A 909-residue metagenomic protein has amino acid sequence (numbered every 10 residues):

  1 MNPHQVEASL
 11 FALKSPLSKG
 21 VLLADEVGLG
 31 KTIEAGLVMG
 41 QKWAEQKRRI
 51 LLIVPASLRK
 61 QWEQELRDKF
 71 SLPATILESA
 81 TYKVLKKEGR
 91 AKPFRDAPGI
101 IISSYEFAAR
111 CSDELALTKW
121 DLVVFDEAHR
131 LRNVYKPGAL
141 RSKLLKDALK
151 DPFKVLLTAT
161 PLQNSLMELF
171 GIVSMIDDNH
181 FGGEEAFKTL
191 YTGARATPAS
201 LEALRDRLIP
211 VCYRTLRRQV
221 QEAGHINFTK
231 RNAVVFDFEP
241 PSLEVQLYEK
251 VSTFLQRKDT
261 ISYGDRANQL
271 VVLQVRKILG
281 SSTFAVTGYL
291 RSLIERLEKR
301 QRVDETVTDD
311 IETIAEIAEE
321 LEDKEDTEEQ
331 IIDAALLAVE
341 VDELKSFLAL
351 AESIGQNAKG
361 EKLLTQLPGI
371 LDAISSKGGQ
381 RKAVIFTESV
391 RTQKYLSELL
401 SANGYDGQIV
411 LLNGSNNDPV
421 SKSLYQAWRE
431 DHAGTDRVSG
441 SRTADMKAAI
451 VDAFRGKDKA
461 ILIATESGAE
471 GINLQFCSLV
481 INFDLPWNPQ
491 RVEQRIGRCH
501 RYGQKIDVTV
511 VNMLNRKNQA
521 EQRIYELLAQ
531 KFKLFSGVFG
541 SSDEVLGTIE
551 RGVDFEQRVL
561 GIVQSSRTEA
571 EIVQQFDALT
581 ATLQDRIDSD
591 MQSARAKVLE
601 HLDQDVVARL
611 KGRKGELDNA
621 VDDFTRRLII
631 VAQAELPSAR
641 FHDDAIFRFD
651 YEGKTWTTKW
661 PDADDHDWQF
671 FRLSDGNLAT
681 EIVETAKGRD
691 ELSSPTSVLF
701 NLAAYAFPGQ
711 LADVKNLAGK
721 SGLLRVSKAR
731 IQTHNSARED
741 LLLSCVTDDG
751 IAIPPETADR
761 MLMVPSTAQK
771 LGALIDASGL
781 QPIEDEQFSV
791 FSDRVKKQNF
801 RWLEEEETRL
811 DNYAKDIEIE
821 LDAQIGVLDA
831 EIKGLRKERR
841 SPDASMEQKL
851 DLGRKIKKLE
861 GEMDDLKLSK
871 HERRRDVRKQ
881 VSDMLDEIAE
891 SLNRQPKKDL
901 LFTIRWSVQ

Functional and structural regions predicted by a protein language model:
M1-H4, L10, K31-I33, W43-R141 (+2 more regions): SF2 helicase/translocase NTPase motor core, specifically the RecA-like lobe 1 inter-motif segment between Walker
M1-I50, V54-T75, L85-K86, R95-I100 (+11 more regions): ATP-dependent helicase/translocase motor core
A91, A97, I101-W120, Y135-P152 (+5 more regions): Inter-lobe coupling linker of SF2 helicases/translocases
K119-W120, E168-G171, N473-D484, T509-N512: A short beta-strand element within the Helicase C-terminal
N227-P240, V286-D458, H601, V607-K659: Conserved Helicase C-terminal RecA-like lobe
E298, A581, Q592, D605-E820 (+2 more regions): P-loop NTPase motor cores of the ASCE clade
E466-K505: Conserved RecA-like helicase motor core of SF1/SF2 enzymes
C499-A529: Conserved segment of the helicase C-terminal RecA-like domain
